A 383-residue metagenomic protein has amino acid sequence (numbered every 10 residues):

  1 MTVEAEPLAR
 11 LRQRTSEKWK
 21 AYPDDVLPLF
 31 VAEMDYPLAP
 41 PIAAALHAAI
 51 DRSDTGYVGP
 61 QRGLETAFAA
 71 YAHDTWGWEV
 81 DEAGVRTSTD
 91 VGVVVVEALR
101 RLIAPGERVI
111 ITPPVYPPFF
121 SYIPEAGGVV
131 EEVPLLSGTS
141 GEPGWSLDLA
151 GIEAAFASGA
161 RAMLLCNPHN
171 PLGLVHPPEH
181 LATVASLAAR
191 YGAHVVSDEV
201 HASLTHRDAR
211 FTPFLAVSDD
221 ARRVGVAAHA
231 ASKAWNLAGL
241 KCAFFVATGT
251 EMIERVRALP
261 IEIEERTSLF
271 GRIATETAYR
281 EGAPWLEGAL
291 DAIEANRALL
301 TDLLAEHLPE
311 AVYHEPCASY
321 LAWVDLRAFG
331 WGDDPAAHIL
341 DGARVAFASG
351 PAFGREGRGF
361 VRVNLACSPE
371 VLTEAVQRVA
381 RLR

Functional and structural regions predicted by a protein language model:
T2-D90, V94-E97, A278-E281: N-terminal small-domain helix-loop-helix segment of the aminotransferase-like
T55-S186, S203-L204, A209-A216, D220: Conserved core of the PLP fold type I
I111, E132, S197, F347-S349: Hydrophobic residues in well-ordered beta-strands that form the structural core
A126, R190-Y191, A221, A343: Helix C-cap/helix->beta junction micro-motif
E153, D334, H338-F347, F353-R383: PLP-dependent enzyme catalytic core of the Aspartate aminotransferase-like
D219-E294, R383: Conserved core segment of the aminotransferase class I/II
E276, I293-T301, Y313-L326: Conserved glycine-rich beta-strand-loop-beta hairpin in the small C-terminal domain of fold type I
